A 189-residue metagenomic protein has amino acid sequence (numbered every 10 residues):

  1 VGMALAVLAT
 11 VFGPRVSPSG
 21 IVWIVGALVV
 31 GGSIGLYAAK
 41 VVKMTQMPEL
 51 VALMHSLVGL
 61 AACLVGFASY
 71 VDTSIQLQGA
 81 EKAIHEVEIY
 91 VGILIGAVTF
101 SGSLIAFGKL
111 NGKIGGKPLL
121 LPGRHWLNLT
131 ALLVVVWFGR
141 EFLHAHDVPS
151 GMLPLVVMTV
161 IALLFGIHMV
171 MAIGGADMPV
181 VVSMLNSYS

Functional and structural regions predicted by a protein language model:
V1-M3, I24-G26, Q46-V58, P118-N128 (+1 more regions): Cytoplasmic-side transmembrane-helix entry/capping segments in multi-pass membrane proteins
M3-A9, A27-A38: Central hydrophobic cores of alpha-helical transmembrane segments in multi-pass inner-membrane proteins across all
M3-G13, G59-S69, G96-G102, A106-K109 (+2 more regions): Helical transmembrane-bundle signal
T10-V25, Y37-Q46, C63-A80, L143-D147: Transmembrane alpha-helix boundary signature
G13-G32, H85-F100, V148-I161: Structural signature of hydrophobic alpha-helical transmembrane segments
G32-V51, S103-P118, F165-M178: C-terminal ends of transmembrane helices
P48-G79, A83-E86, Y90-G96: Hydrophobic or amphipathic alpha-helical targeting/insertion segments
I93, L121-V136: Core mid-bundle transmembrane helix pairs that form the ion/substrate translocation pathway in diverse multi-pass
